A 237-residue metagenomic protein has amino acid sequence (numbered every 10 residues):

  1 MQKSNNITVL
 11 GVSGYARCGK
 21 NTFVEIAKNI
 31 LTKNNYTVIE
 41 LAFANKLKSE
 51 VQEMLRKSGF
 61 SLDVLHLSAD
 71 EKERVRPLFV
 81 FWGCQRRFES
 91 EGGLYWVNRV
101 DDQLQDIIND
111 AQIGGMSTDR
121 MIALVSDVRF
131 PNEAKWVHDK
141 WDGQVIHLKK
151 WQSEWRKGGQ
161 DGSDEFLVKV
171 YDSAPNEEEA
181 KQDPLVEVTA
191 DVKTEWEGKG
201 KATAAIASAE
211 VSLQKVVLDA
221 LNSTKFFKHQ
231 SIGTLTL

Functional and structural regions predicted by a protein language model:
M1-L10: Extreme N-terminal, non-catalytic leader segments that precede Walker-type/kinase nucleotide-binding cores
V12, V125: Hydrophobic anchor at the beta1->P-loop junction of P-loop NTPases
A16, R99, E133, H138-K140 (+1 more regions): Small-molecule kinase domains that catalyze NTP-dependent phosphoryl transfer to phosphate-bearing small molecules
K20: Conserved lysine of the Walker
F23: Hydrophobic positions on the alpha1 helix immediately C-terminal to the Walker A/P-loop
N29-I39: Post-Walker A helix-loop "phosphate-sensing" segment adjacent to the P-loop in P-loop NTPases
F43-M121: ATP-dependent small-molecule kinase phosphotransfer cores that center on conserved nucleotide phosphate-binding segments
D127-F130: Short, well-ordered beta-to-alpha junction loops that form the rim of enzyme active sites and present histidine/acidic
